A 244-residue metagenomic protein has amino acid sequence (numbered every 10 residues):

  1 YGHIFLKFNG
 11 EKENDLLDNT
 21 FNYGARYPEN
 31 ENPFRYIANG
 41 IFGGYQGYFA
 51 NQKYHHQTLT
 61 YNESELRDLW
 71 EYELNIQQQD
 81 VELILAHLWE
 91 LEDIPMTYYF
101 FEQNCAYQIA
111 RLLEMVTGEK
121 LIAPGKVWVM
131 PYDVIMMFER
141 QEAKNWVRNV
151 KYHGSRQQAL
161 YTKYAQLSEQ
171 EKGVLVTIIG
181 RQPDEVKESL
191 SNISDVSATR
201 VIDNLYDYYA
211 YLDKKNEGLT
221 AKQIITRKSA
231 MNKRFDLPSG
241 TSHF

Functional and structural regions predicted by a protein language model:
Y1-I4, G10-R26, H87, L91-E92 (+2 more regions): Soluble catalytic regions of membrane-associated enzymes that act on cell-envelope and secretory-pathway components
Y1-L66: Glycine-rich catalytic cores of cysteine/serine-nucleophile enzymes that process amide/ester linkages in cell-envelope
H3, H55-H56, H87, H153 (+1 more regions): Histidine (H) residue identity feature
T20, E71-E73: Well-ordered beta-strand positions in beta-sheet-rich domains
Y72, E90-F244: Activation targets extended, charge/polar-rich intrinsically disordered C-terminal tails
N75-L88: Active-site-adjacent bridging/hinge elements
